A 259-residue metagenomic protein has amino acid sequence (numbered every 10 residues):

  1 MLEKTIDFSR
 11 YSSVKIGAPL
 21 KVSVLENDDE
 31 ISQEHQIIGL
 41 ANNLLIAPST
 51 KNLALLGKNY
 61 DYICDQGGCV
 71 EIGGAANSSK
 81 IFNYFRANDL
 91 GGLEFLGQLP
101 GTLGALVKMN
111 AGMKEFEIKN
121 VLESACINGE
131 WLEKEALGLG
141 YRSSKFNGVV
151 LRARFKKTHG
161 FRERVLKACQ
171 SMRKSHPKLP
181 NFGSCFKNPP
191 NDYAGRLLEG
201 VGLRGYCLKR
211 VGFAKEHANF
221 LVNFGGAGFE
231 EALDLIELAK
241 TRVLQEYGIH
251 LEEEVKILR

Functional and structural regions predicted by a protein language model:
M1-M109: Anion-binding (especially nucleotide phosphate/pyrophosphate-binding) glycine-rich loop and adjoining beta-alpha core
E3-S13, N128-R242, E246-R259: Phosphate/pyrophosphate- and phosphate-bearing ligand-binding catalytic cores of soluble enzymes
P19-L20, T50, N59-Y60, I118 (+3 more regions): A broad structural signal for short, well-ordered beta-strand segments within beta-sheet-rich domains
L25, A47, L56, V107-N110 (+4 more regions): Short beta-strand-to-turn element immediately C-terminal to the catalytic PLP-Schiff-base lysine in fold type I
A54-L55, V70-G73, F116, G148-F155: Short hydrophobic-aromatic micro-motifs
D61-Q66, A125, F186, V255: A structural signal for short hydrophobic beta-strand segments in well-ordered beta-sheet cores
L106-R142: Active-site glycine-rich loop that binds ribose-phosphate moieties when present
